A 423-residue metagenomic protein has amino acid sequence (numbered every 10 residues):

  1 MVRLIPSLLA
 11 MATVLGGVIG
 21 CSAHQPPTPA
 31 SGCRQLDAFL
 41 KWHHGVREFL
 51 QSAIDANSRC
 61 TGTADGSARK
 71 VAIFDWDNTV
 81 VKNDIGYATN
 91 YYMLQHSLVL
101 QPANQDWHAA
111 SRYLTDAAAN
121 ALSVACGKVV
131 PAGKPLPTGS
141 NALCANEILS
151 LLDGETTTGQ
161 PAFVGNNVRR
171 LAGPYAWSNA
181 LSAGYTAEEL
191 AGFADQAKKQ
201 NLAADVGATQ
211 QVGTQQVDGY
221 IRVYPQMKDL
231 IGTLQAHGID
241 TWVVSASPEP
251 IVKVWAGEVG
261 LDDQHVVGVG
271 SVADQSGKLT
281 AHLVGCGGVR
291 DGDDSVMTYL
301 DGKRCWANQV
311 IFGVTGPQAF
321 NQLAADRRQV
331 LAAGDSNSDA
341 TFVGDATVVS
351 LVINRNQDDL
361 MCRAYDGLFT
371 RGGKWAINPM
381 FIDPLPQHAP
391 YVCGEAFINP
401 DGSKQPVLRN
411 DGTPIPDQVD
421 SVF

Functional and structural regions predicted by a protein language model:
V2-A12, V18-W76, D84, T89-M93 (+1 more regions): Non-catalytic pre-domain segments flanking phosphatase-related domains
S7, G17, C21, V130-P131 (+1 more regions): Short, intrinsically disordered, charge-biased short linear motifs at domain edges
A12-T13, C21-P27, P135-L136, D383-P386 (+1 more regions): Secretory-pathway extracellular proteins and peptide precursors enriched for disulfide-bonded cysteines
G20-S22, G32-R34, R59-T61, A125-G127 (+3 more regions): Sequence contexts marking disulfide-bonded cysteines in secreted/extracellular proteins
T28-K41, Q51, D55, R69 (+3 more regions): C-terminal cap/substrate-recognition subdomain and adjoining C-terminal extension of metal-dependent phosphatase-like
G86, M93-L94, Q101-V217: A metal-dependent, Asp-based hydrolase signature
